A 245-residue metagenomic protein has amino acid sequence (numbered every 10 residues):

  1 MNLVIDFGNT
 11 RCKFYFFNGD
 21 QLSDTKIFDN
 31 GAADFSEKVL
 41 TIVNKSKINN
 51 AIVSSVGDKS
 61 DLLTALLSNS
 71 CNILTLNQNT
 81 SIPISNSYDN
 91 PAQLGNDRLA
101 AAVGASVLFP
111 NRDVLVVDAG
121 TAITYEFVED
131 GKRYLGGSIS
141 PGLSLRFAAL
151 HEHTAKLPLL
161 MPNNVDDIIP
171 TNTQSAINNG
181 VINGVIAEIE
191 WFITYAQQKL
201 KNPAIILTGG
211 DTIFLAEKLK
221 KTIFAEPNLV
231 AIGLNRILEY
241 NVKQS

Functional and structural regions predicted by a protein language model:
M1-I82: N-terminal glycine/serine-rich phosphate-binding loop of ATP-dependent small-molecule kinases, especially carbohydrate
M1-Q21, A105, F109-Y134, L150 (+1 more regions): Gly/Thr-rich phosphate-binding beta-strand-loop-beta motif of the actin/hexokinase/Hsp70
D24-I27, V114-F147, I205, F224-L229: Glycine-rich phosphate-binding loop of actin/hexokinase-like ATP-binding domains
T25-K26, V165-A204, D211, T222-I223: Adenine-nucleotide phosphate-binding core of ATP-dependent small-molecule kinases
V53-L62, N202-K218: Glycine-rich phosphate-binding loops at beta-strand->alpha-helix junctions
L67-A105: Glycine/small-residue-rich loop that forms an oxyanion/phosphate-binding "nest" at active or ligand-binding sites
N96, V103-N111, L135-I177, I237 (+1 more regions): Glycine-rich phosphate-binding loop plus the immediately following alpha-helix
A155, I182, E217, I223-S245: Glycine-rich phosphate-binding/hydrolytic loop that grips phosphoryl groups
